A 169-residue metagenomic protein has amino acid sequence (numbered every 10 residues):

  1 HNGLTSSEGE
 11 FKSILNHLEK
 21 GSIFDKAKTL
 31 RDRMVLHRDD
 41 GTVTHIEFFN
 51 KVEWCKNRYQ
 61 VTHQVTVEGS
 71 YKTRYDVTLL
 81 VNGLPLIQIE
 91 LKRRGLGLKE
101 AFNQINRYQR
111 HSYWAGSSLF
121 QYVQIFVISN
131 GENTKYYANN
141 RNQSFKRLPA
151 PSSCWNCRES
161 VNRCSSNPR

Functional and structural regions predicted by a protein language model:
H1-R169: An alpha-helical interface "stripe"
